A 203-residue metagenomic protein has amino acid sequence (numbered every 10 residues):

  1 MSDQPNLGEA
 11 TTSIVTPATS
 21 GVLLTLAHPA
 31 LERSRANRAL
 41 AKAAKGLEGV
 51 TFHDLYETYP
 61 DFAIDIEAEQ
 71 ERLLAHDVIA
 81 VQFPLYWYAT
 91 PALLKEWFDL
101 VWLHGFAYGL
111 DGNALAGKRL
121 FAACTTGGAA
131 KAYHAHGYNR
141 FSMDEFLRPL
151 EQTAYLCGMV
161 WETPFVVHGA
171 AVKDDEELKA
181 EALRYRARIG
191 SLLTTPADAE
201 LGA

Functional and structural regions predicted by a protein language model:
D3-G8, G21, A41, E151-A203: Glycine-rich phosphate/pyrophosphate-binding loop and the adjoining helix
D3-G8, T12-H53, Y185-R186: N-terminal beta1-alpha1 ligand-phosphate binding loop
P29-L31, T58-P60, Y138-R140, H168-K173: Short histidine/acidic/glycine/proline-rich micro-motifs that form metal- and phosphate-coordinating active-site loops
R35-A39, I64, A92-E96: Generic recognition of short, well-ordered alpha-helical segments
R35-G46, S142-C157: Short, solvent-exposed amphipathic alpha-helices that sit in or adjacent to ligand/effector-binding or catalytic
E48-Y56, V160-V166: Short beta-strand elements in bilobed, periplasmic/extracellular small-molecule ligand-binding domains
T51-L74: N-terminal beta-loop-helix "entrance" segment that forms/cooperates in small-molecule cofactor or anionic ligand
E67-E151: Helix-loop-strand module that forms the ligand-binding subsite of alpha/beta enzymes
